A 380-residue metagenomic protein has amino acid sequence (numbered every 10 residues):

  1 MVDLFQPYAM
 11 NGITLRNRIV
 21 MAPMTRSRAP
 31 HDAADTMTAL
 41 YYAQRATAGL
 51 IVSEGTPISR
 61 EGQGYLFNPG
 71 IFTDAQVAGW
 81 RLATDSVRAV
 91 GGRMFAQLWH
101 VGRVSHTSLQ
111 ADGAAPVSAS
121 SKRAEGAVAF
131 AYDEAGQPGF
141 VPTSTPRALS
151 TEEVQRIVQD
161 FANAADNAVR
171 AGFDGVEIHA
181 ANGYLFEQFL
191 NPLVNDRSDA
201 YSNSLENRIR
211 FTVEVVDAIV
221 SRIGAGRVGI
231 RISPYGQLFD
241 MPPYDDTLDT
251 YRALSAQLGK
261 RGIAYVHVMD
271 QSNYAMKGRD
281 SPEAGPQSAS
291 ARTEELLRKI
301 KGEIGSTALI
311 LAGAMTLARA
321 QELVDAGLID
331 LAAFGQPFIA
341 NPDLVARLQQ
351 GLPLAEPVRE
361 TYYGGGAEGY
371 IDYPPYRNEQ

Functional and structural regions predicted by a protein language model:
M1-Q380: Flavin-dependent oxidoreductase catalytic cores
